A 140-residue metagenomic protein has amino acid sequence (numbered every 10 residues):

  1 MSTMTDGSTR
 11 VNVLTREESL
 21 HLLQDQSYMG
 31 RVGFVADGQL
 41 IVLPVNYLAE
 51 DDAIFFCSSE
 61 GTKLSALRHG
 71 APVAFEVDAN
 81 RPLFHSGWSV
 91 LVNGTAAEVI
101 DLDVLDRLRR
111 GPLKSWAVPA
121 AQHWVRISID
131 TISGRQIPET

Functional and structural regions predicted by a protein language model:
M1-Q24: Extreme N-terminal tail/first-helix region
M1-T5, V42-A49, V77-F84: N-terminal short leaders/motifs
L14, D25-R31, E76: Short Pro/Gly-enriched beta-strand edge/turn motifs at strand-loop
S27-S59: Short beta-strand segments
F56-C57, F75, G134: Short hydrophobic/aromatic-rich beta-strand segments that constitute the beta-sheet cores of beta-sandwich/beta-barrel
E60-H123, I129: Short, structured beta-strand-loop surface elements
H123-T140: Charged phosphate-binding loop/patch that engages nucleotide di/tri-phosphates or the phosphate backbone of nucleic
